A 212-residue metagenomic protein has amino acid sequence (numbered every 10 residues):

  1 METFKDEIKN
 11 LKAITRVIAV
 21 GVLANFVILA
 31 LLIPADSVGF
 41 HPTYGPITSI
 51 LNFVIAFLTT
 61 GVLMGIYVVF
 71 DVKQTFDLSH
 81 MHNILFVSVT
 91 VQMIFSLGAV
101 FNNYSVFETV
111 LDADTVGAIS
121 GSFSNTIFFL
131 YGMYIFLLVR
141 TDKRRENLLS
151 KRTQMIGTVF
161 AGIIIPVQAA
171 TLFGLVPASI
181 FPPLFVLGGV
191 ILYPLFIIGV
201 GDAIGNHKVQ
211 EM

Functional and structural regions predicted by a protein language model:
M1-M212: Hydrophobic, aromatic-enriched alpha-helical segments typical of multi-pass transmembrane helices
